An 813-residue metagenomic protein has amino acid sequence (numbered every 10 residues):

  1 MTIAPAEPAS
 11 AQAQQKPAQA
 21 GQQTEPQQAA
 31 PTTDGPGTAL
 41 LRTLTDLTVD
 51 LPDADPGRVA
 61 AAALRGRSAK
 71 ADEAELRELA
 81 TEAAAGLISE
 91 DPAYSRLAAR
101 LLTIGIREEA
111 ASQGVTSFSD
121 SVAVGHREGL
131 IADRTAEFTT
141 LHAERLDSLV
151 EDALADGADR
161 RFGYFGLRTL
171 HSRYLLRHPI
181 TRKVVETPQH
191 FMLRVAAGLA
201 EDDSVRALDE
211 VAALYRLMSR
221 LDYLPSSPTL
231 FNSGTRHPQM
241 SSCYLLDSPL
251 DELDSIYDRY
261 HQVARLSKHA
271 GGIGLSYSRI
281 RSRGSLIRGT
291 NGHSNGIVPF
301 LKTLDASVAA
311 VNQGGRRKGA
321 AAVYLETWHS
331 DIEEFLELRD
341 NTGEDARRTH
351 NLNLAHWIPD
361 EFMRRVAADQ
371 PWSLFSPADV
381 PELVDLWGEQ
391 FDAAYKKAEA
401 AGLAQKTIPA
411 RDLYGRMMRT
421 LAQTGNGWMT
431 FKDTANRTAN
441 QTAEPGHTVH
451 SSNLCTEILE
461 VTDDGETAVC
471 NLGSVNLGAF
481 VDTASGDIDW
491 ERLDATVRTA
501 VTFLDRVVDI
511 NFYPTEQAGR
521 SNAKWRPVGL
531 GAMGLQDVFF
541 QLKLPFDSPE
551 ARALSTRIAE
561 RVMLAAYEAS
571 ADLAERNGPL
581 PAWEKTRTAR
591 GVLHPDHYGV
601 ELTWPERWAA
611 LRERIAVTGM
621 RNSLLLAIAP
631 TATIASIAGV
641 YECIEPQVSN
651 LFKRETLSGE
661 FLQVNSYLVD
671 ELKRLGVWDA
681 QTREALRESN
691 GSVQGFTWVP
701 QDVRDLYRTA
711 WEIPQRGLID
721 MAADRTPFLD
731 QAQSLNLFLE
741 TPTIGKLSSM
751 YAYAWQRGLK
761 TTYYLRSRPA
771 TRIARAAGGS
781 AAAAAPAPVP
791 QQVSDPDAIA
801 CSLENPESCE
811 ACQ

Functional and structural regions predicted by a protein language model:
M1-Q813: Extended catalytic cores of very large enzyme megasubunits
